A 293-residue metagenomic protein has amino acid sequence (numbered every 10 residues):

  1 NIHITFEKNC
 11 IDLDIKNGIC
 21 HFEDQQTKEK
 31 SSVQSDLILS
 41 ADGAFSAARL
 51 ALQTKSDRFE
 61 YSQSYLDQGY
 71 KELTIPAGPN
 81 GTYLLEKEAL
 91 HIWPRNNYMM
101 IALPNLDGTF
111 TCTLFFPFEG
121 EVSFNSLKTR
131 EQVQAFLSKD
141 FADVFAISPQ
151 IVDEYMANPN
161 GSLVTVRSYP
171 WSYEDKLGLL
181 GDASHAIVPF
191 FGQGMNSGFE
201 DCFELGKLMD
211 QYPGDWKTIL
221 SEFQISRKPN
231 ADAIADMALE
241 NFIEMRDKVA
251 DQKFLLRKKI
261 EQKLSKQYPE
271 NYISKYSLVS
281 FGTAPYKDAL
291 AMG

Functional and structural regions predicted by a protein language model:
N1: Active-site-adjacent segment of FAD-dependent monooxygenases/related oxidoreductases
F6-I19: A conserved short coil-to-beta-strand element within the FAD-binding core of flavoproteins
N17-L163, R167-Y173: Conserved FAD-binding catalytic core of PHBH/FMO-like flavoproteins
A41, L180-D182, E200: Active-site flanking residues adjacent to catalytic metal/cofactor-binding acidic residues
M99, L163-R167, S184-N196: Glycine-rich phosphate/pyrophosphate-binding beta-alpha loops
S172-P189: Short FAD-binding loop at a beta-strand-to-alpha-helix junction that anchors the flavin cofactor in diverse
F191-L208: A short alpha/beta connector and helix-capping loop motif
K207-G293: C-terminal helical "tail/cap" subdomain of flavin- and related membrane-associated enzymes
